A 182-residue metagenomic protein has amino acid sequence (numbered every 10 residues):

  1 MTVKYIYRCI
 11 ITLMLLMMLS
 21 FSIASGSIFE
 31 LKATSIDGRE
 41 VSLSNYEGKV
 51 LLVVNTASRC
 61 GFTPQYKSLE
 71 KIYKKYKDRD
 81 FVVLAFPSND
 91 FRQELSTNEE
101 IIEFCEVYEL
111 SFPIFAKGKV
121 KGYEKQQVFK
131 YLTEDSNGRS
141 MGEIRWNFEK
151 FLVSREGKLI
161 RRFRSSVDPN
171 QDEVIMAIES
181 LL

Functional and structural regions predicted by a protein language model:
M1-I6: N-terminal secretory signal peptides that target proteins for export/translocation
C9-S20: Bacterial N-terminal signal peptides
S22-S44, Q127: N-terminal "domain-start" segment that seeds a small globular fold
S35, N55-R59: Amphipathic alpha-helical repeat scaffolds
E47-L52: Local sequence-structure signature of Cys/Sec-based thiol-disulfide redox active-site neighborhoods
F62-K125: Structural microenvironment flanking redox-active thiols in thiol-disulfide oxidoreductases
K130, E134-L182: Thiol-/selenol-based redox modules, centered on thioredoxin-like and closely related oxidoreductase domains
